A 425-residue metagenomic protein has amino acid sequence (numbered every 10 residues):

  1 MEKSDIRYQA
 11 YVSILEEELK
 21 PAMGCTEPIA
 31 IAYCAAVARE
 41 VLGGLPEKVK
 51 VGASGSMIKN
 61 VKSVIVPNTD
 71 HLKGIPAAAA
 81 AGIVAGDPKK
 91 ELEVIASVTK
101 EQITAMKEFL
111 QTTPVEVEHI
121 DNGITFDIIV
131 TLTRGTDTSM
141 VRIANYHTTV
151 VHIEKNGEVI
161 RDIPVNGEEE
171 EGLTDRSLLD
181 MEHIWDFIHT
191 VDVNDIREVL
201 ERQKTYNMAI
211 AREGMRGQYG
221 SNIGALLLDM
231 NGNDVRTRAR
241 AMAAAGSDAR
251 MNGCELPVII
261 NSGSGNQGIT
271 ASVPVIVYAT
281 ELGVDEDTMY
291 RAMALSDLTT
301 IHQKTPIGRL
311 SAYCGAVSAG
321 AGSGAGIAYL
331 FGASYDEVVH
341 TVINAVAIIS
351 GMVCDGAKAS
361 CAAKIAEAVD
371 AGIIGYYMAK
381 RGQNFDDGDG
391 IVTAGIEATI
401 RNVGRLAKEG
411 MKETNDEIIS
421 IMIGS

Functional and structural regions predicted by a protein language model:
M1-V12, L45-I58, D234-G253, D285-Q303 (+1 more regions): Acidic-glycine-rich active-site phosphate/pyrophosphate-binding loop
E2, K107-G253, I418-S425: Signature of multi-pass transmembrane helix bundles
E2-K3, Y8, A22-T26, A53-N60 (+9 more regions): A structural signal for small-residue-enriched, beta-sheet-centric alpha/beta enzyme cores and oligomeric scaffold folds
Y11-P21, M57-V66, R250-I260, T300-L310 (+1 more regions): Glycine/charged-rich beta-loop-alpha catalytic/anionic-binding loops adjacent to active sites
P21-V37, L256-V273, C314-A319: Conserved phosphate/anionic-ligand binding catalytic regions in large, soluble enzymes, centered on
I29-I128, L132: Early transmembrane hairpin of solute transport permeases
A38-V41, P67, Y278-R291, I301-E367 (+1 more regions): Hydrophobic alpha-helical bundle architecture
L45-V49, K90-I95, V117-E118, N194-L200 (+7 more regions): Flexible, glycine/charged-enriched surface loops at secondary-structure junctions
